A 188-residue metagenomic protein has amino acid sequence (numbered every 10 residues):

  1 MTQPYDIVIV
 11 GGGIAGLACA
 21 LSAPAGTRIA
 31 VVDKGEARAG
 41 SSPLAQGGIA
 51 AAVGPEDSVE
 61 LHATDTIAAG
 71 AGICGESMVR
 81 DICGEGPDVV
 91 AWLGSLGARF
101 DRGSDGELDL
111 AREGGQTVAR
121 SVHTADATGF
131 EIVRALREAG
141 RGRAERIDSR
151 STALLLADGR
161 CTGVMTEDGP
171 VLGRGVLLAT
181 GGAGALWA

Functional and structural regions predicted by a protein language model:
T2-Y5, E167-G175: Core beta-strand elements of the Rossmann-like FAD/NAD(P) dinucleotide-binding domain in flavoenzyme oxidoreductases
I7-V31: N-terminal Rossmann-like FAD-binding beta1-loop-alpha1 element of flavoenzymes
G12, S149, R174-G175: Structural detector for helix-capping/boundary residues
G13-I14, E36, A127, G184: Residue-level detector of alpha-helix initiation sites
G16, C161, P170: Ligand-binding pocket scaffold of soluble enzyme catalytic domains
K34-R160, A179: Conserved N-terminal/central alpha/beta ligand/cofactor-binding core
G173-G175, A179-G184: Glycine-/small-residue-rich beta->alpha transition segments that form the dinucleotide
L186-A188: A conserved FAD-binding loop/helix module that cradles the flavin
